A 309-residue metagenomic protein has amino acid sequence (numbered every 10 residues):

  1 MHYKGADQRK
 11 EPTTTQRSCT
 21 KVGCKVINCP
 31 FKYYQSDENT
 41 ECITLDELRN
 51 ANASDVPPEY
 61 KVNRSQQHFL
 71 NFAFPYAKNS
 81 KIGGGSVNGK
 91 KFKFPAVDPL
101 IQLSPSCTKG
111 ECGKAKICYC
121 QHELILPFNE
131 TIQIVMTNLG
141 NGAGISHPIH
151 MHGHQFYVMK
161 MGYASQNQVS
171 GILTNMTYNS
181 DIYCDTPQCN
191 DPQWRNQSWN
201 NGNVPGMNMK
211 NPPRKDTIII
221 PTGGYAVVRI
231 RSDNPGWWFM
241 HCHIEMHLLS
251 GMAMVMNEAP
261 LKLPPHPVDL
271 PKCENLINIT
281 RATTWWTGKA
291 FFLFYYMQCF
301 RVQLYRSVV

Functional and structural regions predicted by a protein language model:
M1-V309: Copper-binding active sites and cupredoxin-like electron-transfer domains, recognizing His/Cys-rich ligand loops
